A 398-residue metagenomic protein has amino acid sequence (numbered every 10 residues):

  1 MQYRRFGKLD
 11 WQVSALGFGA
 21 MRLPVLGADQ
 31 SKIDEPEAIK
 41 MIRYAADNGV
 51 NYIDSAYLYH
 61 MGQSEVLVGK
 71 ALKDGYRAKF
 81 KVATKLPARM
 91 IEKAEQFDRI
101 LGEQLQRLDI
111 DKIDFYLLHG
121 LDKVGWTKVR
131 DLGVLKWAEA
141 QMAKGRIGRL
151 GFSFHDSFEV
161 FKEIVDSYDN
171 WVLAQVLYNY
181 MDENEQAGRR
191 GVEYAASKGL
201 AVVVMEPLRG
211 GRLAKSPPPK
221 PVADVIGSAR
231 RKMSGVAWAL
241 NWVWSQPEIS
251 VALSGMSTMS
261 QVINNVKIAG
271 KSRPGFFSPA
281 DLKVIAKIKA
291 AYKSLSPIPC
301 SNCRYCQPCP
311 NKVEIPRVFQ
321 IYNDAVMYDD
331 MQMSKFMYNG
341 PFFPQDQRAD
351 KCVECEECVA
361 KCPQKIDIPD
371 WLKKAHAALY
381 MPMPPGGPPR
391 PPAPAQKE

Functional and structural regions predicted by a protein language model:
M1-F80, K136-W137, A143: N-terminal binding-site loop/beta-alpha segment at the start of enzyme catalytic domains that lines or forms
Q2, E37-M41, S64-A71, I100-Q104 (+7 more regions): A general structural detector for well-ordered alpha-helical segments in enzyme core domains, enriched
F6, F18, A38, A45 (+13 more regions): Conserved, mostly hydrophobic/aromatic
P24-G27, R89-L208, P218-V222, R230-R231 (+1 more regions): Glycine/proline-rich, positively charged, aromatic-decorated active-site loop/lid region on the catalytic face
Y44, N48, R107-L108, G145 (+1 more regions): Structural motif
A46, N51, K70, R190-E398: Structured C-terminal cap/extension of enzyme domains
Y52-L58, G148-F152, Q175-V176, V251-L253: Short catalytic-loop micro-motif centered on adjacent basic/acidic residues
Y59, G75-A94, H119: Structural motif corresponding to the early beta-alpha repeats
